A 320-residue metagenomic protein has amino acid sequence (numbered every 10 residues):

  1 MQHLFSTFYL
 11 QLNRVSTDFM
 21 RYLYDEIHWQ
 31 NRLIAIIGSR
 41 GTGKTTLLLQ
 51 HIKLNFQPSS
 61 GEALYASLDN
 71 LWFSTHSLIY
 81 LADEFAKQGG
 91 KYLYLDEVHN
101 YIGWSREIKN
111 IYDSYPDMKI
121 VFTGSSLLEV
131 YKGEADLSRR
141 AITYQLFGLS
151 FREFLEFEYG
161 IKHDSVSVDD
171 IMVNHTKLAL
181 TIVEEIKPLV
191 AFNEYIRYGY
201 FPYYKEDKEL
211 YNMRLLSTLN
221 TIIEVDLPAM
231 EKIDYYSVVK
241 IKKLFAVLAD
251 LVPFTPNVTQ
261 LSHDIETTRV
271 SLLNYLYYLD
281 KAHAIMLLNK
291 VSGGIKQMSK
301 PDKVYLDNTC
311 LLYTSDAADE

Functional and structural regions predicted by a protein language model:
M1-L23: N-terminal pre-Walker A segment at the start of P-loop NTPase domains
I36: Hydrophobic anchor at the beta1->P-loop junction of P-loop NTPases
K44: Conserved lysine of the Walker
L47: Hydrophobic positions on the alpha1 helix immediately C-terminal to the Walker A/P-loop
L64-Q88: Short glycine-rich substrate-engagement loop in P-loop NTPases that contacts/grips substrate
K119-S125: Structural recognition of the conserved hydrophobic beta-strand(s) that form the central parallel beta-sheet of P-loop
G133-I241, F245, A249: Interdomain motor-coupling "hinge/lid" segment immediately C-terminal to the ATP-binding subdomain of NTP-driven enzymes
L210-S315: Accessory nucleic acid-recognition modules appended to NTPase machines
